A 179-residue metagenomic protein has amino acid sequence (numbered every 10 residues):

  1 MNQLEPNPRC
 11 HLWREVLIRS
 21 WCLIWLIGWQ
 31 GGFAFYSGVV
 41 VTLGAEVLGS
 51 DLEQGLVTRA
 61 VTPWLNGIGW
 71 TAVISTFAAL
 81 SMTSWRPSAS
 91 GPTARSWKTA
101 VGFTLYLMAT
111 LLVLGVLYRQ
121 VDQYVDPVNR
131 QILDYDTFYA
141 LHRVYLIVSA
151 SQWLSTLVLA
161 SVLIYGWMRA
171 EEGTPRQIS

Functional and structural regions predicted by a protein language model:
N2-T93, D126-Y135, Y139, T174-I178: Interfacial loop at the N-terminal end of multi-pass membrane proteins
R19, S96-A100, V116, R169-A170: Terminal alpha-helical segments
W25-Q30, V101-G115: Hydrophobic alpha-helical membrane-insertion segments
F33, S37, T110-L117, L163: Alpha-helical transmembrane segments
S75-P87, S151-E172: Transmembrane alpha-helical segments in integral membrane proteins
A89-F103: Loop-to-transmembrane helix junctions at the membrane interface
L112-Q131: Juxtamembrane non-transmembrane "cap" segments at the membrane-aqueous interface of multi-pass membrane proteins
D126-S161: Alpha-helical transmembrane segments of multi-pass integral membrane proteins, characterized by long hydrophobic
